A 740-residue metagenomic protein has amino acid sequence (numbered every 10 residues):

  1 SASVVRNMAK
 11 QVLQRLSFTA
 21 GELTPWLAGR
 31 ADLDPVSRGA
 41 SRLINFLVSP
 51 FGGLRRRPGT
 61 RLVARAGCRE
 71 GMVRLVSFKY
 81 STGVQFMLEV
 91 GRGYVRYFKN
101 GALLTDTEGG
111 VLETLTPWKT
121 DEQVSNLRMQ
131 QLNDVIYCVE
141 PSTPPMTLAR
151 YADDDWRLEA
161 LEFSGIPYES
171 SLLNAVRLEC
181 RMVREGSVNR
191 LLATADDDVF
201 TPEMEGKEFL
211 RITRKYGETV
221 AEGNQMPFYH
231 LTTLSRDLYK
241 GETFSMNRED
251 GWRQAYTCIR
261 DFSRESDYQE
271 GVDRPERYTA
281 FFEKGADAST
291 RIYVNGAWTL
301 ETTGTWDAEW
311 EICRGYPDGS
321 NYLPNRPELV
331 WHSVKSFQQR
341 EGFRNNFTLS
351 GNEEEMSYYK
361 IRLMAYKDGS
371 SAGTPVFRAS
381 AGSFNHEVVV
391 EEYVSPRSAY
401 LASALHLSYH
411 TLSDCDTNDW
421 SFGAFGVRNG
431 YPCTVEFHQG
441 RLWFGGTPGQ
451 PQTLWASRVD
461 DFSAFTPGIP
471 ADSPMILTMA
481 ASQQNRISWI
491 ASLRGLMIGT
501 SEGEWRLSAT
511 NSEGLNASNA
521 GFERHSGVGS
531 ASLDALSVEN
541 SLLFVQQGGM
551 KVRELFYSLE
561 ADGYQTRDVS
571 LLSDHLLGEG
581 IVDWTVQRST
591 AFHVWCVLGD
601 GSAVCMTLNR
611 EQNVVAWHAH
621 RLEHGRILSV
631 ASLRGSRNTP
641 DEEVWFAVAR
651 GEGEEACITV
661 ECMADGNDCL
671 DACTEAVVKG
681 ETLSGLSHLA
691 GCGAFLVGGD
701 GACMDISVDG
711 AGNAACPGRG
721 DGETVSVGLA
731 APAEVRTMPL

Functional and structural regions predicted by a protein language model:
V5-G109, T147, Y151-R190, G223 (+7 more regions): N-terminal beta-propeller domains
A9-T105, N485, G527, S541 (+1 more regions): Beta-sheet repeat architectures centered on beta-propellers
E70-V76, T116-R128, G426-V435, S473-A491 (+3 more regions): Short coil-to-beta transitions that initiate beta-strands within beta-rich domains
Q85-V90, V135-V139, L442-G446, S488-T500 (+4 more regions): Short beta-strand elements that form the blades of beta-propeller/WD-repeat-like and other beta-sheet-rich scaffold
F86, V90, T114-T147, I498-G499: Elongated alpha-helical scaffolds
T105, G110-T114, R150, W156-R274 (+5 more regions): Autoprocessing Asn-cyclization modules and mimics
K119-R128, R291-I292, V330-S370, V376-S380 (+1 more regions): Beta-sandwich interaction modules
D368-G369, G373, S380-G382, L407-F425 (+1 more regions): Surface-exposed interaction regions enriched in Ser/Thr/Asp/Glu that occur as long low-complexity tracts or repetitive
